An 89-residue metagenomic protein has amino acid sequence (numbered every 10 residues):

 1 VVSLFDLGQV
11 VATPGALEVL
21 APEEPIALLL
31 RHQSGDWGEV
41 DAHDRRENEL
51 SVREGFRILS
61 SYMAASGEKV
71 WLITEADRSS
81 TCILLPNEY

Functional and structural regions predicted by a protein language model:
V2-L59: Compact soluble domain cores
R53-Y89: Short, compact, well-ordered microdomains
